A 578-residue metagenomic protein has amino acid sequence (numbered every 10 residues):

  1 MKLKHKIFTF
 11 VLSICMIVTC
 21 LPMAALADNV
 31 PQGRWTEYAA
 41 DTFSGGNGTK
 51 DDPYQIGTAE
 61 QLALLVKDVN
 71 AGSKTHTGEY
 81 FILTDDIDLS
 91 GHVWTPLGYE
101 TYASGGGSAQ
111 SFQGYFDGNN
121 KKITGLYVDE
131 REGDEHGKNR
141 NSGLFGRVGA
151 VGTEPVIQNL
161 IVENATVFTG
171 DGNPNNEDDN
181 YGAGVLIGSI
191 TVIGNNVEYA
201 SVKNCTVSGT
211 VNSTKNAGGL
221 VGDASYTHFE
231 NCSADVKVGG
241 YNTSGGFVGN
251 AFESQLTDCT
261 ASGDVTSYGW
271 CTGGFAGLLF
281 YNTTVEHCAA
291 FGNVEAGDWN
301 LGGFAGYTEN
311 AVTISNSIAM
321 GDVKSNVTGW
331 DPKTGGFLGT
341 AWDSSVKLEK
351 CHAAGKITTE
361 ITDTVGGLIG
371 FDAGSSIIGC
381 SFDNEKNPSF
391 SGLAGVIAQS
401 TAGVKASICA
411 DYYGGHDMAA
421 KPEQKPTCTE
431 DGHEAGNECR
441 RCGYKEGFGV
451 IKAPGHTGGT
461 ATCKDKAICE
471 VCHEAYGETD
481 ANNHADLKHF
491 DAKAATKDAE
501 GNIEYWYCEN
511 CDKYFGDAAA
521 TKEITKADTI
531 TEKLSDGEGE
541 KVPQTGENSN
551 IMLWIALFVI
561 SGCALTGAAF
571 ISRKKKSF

Functional and structural regions predicted by a protein language model:
M1-V11: Bacterial N-terminal signal peptides that target proteins for export
T9-C20: Hydrophobic alpha-helical transmembrane signal-anchor segments
V18-Q32, V542-I551, F570-R573: Sec-dependent signal peptide cleavage junction
D28-D417, G443-A453: Surface-exposed repetitive/solenoidal architectures
L160, G546, C563-A564: Terminal processing/anchoring signals of secreted or surface-associated proteins and related intramolecular
G414-G539: Extracellular modular ligand-binding repeats in secreted and cell-surface proteins
W554-S561: Single-pass type I membrane protein transmembrane segment
S561-F578: C-terminal membrane-anchoring or membrane-association module
